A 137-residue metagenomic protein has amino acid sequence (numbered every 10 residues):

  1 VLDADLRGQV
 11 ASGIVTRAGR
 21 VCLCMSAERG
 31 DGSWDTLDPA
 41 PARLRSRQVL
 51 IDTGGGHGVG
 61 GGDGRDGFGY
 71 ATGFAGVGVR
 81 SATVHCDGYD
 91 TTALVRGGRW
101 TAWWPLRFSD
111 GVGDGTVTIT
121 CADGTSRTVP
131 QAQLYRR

Functional and structural regions predicted by a protein language model:
V1-V49, Q131-R137: Extracytoplasmic low-complexity, Pro/Thr/Ser/Ala/Gly-rich segments that lie immediately after a secretion/anchoring
A4-Q9, G62-D66, V95-G97: Short, ordered beta-strand-loop transition motifs
T16, F74-V77, C86: Non-cytosolic beta-sheet module surface loops
A40-T72: Extracellular ectodomain segments of secreted/surface proteins
D66-F68, R80-R137: Ser/Thr-rich low-complexity repeats and stalk/linker segments
